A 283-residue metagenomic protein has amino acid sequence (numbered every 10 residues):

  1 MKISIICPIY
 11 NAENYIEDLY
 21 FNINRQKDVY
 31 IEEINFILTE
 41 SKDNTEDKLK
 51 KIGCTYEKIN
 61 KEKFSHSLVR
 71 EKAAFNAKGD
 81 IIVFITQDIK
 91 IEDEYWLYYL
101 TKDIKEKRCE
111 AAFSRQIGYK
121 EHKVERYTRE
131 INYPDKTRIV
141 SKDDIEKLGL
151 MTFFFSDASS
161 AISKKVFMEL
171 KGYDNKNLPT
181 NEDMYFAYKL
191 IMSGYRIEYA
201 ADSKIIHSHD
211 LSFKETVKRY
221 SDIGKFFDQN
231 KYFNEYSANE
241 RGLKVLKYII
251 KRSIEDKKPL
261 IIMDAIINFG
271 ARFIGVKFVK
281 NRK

Functional and structural regions predicted by a protein language model:
A12-Q26: Short, well-formed alpha-helical segments that are part of the catalytic scaffolds of diverse glycosyltransferases
L38-E46, I89-K90: A conserved acidic beta->alpha catalytic loop
N60-A77: Glycine-rich, basic loop-to-helix element that forms the pyrophosphate-binding segment of sugar-nucleotide handling
I82: Short aromatic/hydrophobic "clamp" motif used to bind/position activated sugar donors
K90, E94-R126: Conserved donor NDP-sugar-binding/catalytic core segment of glycosyltransferases
D143-I162, L178-P179: A recurrent flexible, glycine/aromatic-enriched loop bordering the glycosyltransferase active site that acts as
P179-Y185: Acidic donor-binding loop at a coil-to-helix junction in glycosyltransferase catalytic cores that engages
R219-K283: Non-catalytic, C-terminal membrane-associated alpha-helical segments of glycosyltransferases
